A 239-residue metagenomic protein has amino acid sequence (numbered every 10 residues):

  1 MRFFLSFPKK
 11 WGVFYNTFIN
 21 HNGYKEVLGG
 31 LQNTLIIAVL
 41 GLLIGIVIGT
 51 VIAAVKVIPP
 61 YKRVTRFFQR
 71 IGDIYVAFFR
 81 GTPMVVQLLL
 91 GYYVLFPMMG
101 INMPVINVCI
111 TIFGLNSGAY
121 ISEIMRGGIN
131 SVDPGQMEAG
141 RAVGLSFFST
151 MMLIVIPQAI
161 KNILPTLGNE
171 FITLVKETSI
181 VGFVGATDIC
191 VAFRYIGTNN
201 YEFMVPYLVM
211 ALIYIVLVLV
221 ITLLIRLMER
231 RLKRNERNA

Functional and structural regions predicted by a protein language model:
M1-A239: Transmembrane alpha-helices and adjacent helix-loop boundaries
